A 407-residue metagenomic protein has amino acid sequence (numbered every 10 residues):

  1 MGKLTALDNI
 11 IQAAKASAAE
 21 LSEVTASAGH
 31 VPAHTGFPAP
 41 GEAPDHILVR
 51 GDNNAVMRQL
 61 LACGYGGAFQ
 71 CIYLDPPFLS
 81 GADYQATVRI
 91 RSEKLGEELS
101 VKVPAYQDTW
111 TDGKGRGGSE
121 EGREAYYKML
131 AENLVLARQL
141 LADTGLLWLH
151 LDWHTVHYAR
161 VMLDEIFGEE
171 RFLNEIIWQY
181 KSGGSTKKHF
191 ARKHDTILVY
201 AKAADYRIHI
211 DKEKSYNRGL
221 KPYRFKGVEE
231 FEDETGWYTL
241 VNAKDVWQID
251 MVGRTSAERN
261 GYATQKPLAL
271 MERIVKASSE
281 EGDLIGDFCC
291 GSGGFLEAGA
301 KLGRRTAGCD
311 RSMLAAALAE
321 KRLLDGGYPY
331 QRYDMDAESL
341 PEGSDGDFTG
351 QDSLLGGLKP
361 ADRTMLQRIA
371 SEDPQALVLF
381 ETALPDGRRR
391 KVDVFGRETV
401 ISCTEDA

Functional and structural regions predicted by a protein language model:
M1-G41, D45, N54, L61-Q70 (+7 more regions): Accessory, often C-terminal, charged low-complexity segments
F37-G41, K102-E120, I249-N260: Short glycine/proline-rich turn/loop motifs
I47, L146-H150: Short catalytic-loop micro-motif centered on adjacent basic/acidic residues
G51: Cofactor-binding loops of NAD(P)H-dependent oxidoreductases, dominated by short-chain dehydrogenase/reductases
Y65-L146, D211-E234, K301-L302: SAM-dependent methyltransferase catalytic-core segment centered on the flexible catalytic loop and adjoining short
G67-A86, L163, I285-G299, G308-C309 (+2 more regions): Conserved proline-anchored active-site loop of SAM-dependent methyltransferases that bridges a beta-strand
P77, L151-W153: Short strand-turn motif at the edge of the Rossmann-like AdoMet-binding core
L130-N133, L147, A159, K266-V275 (+1 more regions): Extended, hydrophobic alpha-helical segments in both membrane/secreted and soluble proteins
